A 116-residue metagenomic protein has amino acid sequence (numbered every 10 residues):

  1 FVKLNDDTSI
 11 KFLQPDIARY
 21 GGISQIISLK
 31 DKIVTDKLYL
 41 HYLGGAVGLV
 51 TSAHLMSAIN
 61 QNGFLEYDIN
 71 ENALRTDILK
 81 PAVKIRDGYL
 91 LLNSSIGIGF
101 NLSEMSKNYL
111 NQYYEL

Functional and structural regions predicted by a protein language model:
F1-Y89, N93: Shared catalytic-loop signature of beta/alpha-barrel
D77-L116: N-terminal capping/lid subdomain adjacent to the active-site entrance of alpha/beta enzymes
